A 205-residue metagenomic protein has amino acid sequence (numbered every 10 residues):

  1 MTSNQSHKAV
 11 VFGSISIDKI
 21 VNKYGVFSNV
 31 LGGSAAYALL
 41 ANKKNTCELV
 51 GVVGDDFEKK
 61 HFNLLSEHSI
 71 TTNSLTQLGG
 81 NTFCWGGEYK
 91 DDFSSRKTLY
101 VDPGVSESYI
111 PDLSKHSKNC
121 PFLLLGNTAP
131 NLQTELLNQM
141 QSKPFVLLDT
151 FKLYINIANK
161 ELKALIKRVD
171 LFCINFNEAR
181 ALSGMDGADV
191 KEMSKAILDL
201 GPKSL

Functional and structural regions predicted by a protein language model:
Q5-K8, I17-N29, K44-L124, N138-K143: Conserved N-terminal subdomain of the carbohydrate kinase-like
G13-I15: Active-site metal-binding loops of divalent metal-dependent hydrolases
G33-K44, L137: Histidine-anchored nucleotide/phosphate-binding helix
G54-D56, N127-L132, F151-I155: Short beta->alpha connector loops
H61-L64, L132-Q139, K160-A164: A short acidic, amphipathic alpha-helical/loop segment
P103-S108, T150-I157: Short gly/ser/thr-rich secondary-structure transition/capping motifs
Q141-K143, Y154-L205: Conserved phosphate/ATP/ADP-binding segment of small-molecule kinases
